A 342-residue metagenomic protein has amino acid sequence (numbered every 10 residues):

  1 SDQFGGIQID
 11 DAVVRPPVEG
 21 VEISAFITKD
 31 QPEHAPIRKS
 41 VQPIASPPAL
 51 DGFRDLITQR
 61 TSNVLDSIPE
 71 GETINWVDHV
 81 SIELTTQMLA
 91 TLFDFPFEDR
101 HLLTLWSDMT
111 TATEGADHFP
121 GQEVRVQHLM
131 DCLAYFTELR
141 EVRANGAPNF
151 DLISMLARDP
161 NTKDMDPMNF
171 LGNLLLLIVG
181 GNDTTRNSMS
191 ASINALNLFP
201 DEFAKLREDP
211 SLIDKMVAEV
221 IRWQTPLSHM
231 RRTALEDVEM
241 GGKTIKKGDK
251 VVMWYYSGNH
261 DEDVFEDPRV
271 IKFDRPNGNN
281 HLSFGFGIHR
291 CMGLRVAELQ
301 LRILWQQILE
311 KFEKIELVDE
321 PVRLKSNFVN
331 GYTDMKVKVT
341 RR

Functional and structural regions predicted by a protein language model:
S1-R342: Cytochrome P450
